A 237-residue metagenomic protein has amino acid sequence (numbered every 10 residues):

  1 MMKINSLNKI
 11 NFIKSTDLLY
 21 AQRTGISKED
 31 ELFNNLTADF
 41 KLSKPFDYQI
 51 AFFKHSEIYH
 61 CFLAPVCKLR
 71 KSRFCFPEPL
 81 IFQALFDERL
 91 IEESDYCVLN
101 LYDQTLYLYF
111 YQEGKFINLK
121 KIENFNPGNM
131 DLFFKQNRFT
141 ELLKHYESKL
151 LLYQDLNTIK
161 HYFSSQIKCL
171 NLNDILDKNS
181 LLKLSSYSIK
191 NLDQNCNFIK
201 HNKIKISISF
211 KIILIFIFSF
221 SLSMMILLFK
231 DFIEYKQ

Functional and structural regions predicted by a protein language model:
M1-K236: Hydrophobic/aromatic-enriched cytosolic interaction surfaces used to assemble or bind macromolecules
